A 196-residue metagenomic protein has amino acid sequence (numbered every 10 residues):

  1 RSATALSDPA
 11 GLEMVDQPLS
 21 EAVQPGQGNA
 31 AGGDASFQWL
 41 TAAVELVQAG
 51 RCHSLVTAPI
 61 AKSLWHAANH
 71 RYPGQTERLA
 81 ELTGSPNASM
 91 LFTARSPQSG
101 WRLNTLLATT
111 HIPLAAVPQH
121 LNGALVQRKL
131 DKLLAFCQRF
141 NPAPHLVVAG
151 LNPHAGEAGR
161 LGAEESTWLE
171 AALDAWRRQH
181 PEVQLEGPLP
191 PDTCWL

Functional and structural regions predicted by a protein language model:
R1-L196: Anion-binding alpha/beta catalytic cores of soluble intermediary-metabolism enzymes, centered on
